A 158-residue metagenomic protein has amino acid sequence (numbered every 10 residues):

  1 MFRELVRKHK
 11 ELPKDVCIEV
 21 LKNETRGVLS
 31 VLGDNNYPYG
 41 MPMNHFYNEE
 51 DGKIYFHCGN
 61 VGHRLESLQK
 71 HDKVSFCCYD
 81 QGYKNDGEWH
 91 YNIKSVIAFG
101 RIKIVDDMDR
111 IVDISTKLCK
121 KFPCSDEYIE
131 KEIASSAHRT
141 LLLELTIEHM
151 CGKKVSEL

Functional and structural regions predicted by a protein language model:
M1-N23: Extreme N-terminal tail/first-helix region
F2-K8, Y83-L158: Charged, gly/pro-rich active-site loop segments
E11-P13, N23-V28, S125-Y128: Short Pro/Gly-enriched beta-strand edge/turn motifs at strand-loop
V20-L21, S67-L68, L118, L145: A generic structural signal for nonpolar/aromatic side chains embedded in well-ordered alpha-helices
E24-N60, F76: Short beta-strand segments
R26, G40-P42, K73, I97-F99 (+1 more regions): Broad gene-expression machinery/nucleic-acid interaction feature
C58-H63, C119: Short, solvent-exposed aromatic-acidic interface loops
H63-Y91: Helix-adjacent hinge/juxtasegments
